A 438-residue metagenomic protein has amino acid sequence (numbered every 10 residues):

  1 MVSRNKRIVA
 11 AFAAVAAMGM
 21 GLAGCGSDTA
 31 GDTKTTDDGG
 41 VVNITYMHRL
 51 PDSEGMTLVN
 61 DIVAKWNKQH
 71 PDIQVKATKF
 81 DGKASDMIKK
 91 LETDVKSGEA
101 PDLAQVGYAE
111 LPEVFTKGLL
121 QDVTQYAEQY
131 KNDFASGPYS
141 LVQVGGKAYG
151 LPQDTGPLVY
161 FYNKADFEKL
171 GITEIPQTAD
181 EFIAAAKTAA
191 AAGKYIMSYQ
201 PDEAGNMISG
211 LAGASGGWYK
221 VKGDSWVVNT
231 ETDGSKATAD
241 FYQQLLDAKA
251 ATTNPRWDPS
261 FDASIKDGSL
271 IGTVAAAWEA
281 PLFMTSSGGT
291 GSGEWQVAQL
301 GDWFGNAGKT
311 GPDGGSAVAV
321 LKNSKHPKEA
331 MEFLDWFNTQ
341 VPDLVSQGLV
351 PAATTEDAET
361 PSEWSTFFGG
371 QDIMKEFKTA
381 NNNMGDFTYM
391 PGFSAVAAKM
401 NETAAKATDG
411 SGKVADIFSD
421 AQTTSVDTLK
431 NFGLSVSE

Functional and structural regions predicted by a protein language model:
V2-P112, F304, D416, T424-E438: Conserved N-terminal structural module of periplasmic/extracytoplasmic solute-binding proteins
K79-K90, A109, A179-I183, N254-D267: Short helix-initiation/N-cap motifs at beta->coil->alpha
V95-V106, G193-Y195, D267-A276: Alpha-to-beta junction loops
P101-D102, K131-D166, I196, N306-T310 (+1 more regions): A structural signal for short loop-to-beta-strand junctions that line the ligand-binding cleft of periplasmic/secreted
Y108-L158, A191, S209-L211, S292 (+2 more regions): Hinge/lid segment of periplasmic solute-binding proteins
K147-Q153, L158, D180-V228, G234 (+1 more regions): Extracytoplasmic/periplasmic solute-binding protein
A186, S225-N254: Glycine-centered hinge/linker elements that transmit conformational signals in sensory and ligand-binding systems
W278-G291, W303-E402, F432, V436-E438: C-terminal lobe and pocket-closing loops of periplasmic/extracytoplasmic Venus-flytrap solute-binding proteins
